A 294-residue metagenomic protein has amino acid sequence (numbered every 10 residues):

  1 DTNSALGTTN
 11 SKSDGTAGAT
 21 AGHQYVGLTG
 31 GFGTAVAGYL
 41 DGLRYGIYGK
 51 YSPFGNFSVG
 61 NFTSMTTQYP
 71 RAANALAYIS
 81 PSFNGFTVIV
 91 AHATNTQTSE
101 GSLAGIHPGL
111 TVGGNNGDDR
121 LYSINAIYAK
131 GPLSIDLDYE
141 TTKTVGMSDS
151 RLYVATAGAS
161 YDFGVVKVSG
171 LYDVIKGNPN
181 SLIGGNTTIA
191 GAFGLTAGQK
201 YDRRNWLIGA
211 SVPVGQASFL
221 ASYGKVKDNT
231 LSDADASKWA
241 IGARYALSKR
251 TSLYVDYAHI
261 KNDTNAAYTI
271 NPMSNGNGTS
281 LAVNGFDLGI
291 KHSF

Functional and structural regions predicted by a protein language model:
D1-N3, V36-G38, I89-A91, S169-L171 (+4 more regions): Outer-envelope exported proteins of Gram-negative bacteria
D1-Q97, D118, I127-S134, N262: Outer membrane beta-barrel
T9-S11, G46-G49, Q97-S102, T144-D149 (+3 more regions): Outer-membrane beta-barrel proteins
F62-T63, I106-V112, A192-A197, V226-N229 (+1 more regions): Extracellular loop and loop/strand-boundary signature of outer-membrane beta-barrel proteins
F83, G278-F294: Outer-membrane beta-barrel "beta-signal"
N84-G85, L247-R250: Short loop/turn motifs that connect adjacent beta-strands in outer-membrane beta-barrel proteins
G117-Y245, Y257-H259: Detector for outer-membrane/organellar transmembrane beta-barrel domains, recognizing the amphipathic beta-strand
Y254-Y257, D263-S274: A glycine-biased, small/acidic residue-tolerant capping/turn segment at secondary-structure junctions
